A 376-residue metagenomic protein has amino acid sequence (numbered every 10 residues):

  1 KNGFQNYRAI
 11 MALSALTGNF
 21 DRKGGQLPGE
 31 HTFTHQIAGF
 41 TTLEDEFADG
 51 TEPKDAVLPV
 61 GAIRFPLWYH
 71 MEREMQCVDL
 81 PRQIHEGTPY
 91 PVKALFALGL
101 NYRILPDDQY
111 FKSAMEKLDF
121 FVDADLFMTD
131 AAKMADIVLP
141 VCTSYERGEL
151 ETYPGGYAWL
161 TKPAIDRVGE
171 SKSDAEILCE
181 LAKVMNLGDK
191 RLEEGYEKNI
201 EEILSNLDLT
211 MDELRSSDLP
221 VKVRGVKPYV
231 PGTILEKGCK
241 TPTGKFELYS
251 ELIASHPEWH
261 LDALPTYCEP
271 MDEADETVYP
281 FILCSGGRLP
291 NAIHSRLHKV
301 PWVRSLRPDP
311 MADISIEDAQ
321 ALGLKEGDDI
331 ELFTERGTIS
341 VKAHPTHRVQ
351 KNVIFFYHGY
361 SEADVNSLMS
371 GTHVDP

Functional and structural regions predicted by a protein language model:
M11-K133, C142-E149, A164, L219-L322: Extended redox/cofactor-interaction regions of prokaryotic respiratory oxidoreductases
Y110, D119-F120, L126-T129, K162-N186 (+1 more regions): Phosphate/diphosphate-binding loops
M128-A132, Y145-T152, T338-S340, Q350-K351 (+1 more regions): Short gly/pro/ser/thr-enriched loop/turn and capping motifs at secondary-structure boundaries
D136: Catalytic, metal-anchored helix/loop core of enzyme active sites in primary metabolism
L139-P140, Y360: Catalytic alpha/beta core of large soluble enzyme barrels
Y145-R167, A182: Glycine/threonine-rich phosphate-binding loop and adjacent beta-strand/alpha-helix elements that clamp
Y157-W159, A263, L283-S285, L332-I339 (+1 more regions): Flexible, low-hydrophobicity surface segments
D174-L219, V300-D313, E317-P376: Long, contiguous, secondary-structure-rich segments that constitute the structural scaffold of globular domains
